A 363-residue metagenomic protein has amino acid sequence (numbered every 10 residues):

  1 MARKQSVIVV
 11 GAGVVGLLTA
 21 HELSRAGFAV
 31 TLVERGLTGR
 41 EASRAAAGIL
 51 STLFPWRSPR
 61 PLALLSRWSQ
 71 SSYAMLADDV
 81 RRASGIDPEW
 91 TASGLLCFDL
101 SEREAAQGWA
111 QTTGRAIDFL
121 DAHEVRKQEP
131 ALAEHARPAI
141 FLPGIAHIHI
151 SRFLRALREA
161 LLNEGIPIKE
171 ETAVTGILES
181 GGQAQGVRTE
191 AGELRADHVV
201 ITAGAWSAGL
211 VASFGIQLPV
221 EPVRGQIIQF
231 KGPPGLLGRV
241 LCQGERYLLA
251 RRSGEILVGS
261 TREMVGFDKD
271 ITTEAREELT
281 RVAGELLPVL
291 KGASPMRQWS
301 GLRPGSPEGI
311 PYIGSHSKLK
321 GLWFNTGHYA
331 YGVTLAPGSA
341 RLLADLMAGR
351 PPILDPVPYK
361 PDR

Functional and structural regions predicted by a protein language model:
Q5-T31: N-terminal Rossmann-like FAD-binding beta1-loop-alpha1 element of flavoenzymes
V9, G13-V14, L37, A205 (+1 more regions): Residue-level detector of alpha-helix initiation sites
L18-A26, R35, G48-L50, L76 (+4 more regions): Active-site substrate-recognition segment that forms the wall of the catalytic cavity or substrate channel
G48-Q128, E245, V282-G284: Dinucleotide-binding Rossmann-like beta1-alpha1 core, especially the glycine-rich loop that anchors the ADP
I86-C97, Q107, Q111-E164, T261-G266 (+2 more regions): Helix-loop-beta segment of a Rossmann-like dinucleotide-binding subdomain
I140-H198: Helical element adjacent to the flavin cofactor pocket in flavoenzyme catalytic cores
L287-R363: C-terminal catalytic lobe of FAD-dependent flavoproteins
